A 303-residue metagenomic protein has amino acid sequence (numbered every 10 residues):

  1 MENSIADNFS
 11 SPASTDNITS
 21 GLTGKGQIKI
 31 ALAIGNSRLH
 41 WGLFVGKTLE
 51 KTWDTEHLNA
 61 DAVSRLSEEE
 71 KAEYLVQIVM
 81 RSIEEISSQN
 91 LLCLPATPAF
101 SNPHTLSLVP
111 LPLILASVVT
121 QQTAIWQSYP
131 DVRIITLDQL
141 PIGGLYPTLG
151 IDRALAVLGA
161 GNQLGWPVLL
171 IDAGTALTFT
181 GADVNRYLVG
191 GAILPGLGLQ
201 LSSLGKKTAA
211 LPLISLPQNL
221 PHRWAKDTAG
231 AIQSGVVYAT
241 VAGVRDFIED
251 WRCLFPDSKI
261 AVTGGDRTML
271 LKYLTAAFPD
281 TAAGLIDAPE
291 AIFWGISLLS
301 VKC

Functional and structural regions predicted by a protein language model:
E2, D16-E50, A160, W166-L188 (+1 more regions): Gly/Thr-rich phosphate-binding beta-strand-loop-beta motif of the actin/hexokinase/Hsp70
N3-K25, E69-L108, A276-P279: Intrinsically disordered, low-complexity terminal tails and inter-domain linkers enriched for S/T/G/P/D/E
K51-D54, W166-S202, T268-M269, F278-A288: Glycine-rich phosphate-binding loop of actin/hexokinase-like ATP-binding domains
L58, A62-V63, I151, L155-G165 (+2 more regions): Glycine-rich phosphate-binding loop plus the immediately following alpha-helix
E84-L149, N185-A192, G196-L197, A229-G230 (+4 more regions): Short beta-strand-loop/turn "lid" adjacent to the catalytic site in phosphate-handling enzymes
R133-L170, A176-A182, L188-V189, T228 (+1 more regions): Active-site neighborhood for divalent-cation/phosphate handling
A154, A282-C303: Glycine-rich phosphate-binding/hydrolytic loop that grips phosphoryl groups
T240-I248, L299: Phosphate/ATP-binding catalytic cores across multiple sugar-kinase/actin-like superfamilies, primarily ASKHA
